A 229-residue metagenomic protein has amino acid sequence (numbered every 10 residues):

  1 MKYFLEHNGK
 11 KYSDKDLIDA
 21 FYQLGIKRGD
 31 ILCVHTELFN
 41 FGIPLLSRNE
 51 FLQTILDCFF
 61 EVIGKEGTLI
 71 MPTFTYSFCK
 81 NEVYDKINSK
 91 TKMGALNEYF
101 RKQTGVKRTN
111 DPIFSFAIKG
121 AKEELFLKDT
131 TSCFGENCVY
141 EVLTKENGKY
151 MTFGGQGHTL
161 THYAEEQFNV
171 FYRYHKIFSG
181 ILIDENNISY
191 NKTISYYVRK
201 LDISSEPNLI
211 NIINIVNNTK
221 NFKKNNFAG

Functional and structural regions predicted by a protein language model:
M1-G229: N-terminal and secondary-structure boundary signal
